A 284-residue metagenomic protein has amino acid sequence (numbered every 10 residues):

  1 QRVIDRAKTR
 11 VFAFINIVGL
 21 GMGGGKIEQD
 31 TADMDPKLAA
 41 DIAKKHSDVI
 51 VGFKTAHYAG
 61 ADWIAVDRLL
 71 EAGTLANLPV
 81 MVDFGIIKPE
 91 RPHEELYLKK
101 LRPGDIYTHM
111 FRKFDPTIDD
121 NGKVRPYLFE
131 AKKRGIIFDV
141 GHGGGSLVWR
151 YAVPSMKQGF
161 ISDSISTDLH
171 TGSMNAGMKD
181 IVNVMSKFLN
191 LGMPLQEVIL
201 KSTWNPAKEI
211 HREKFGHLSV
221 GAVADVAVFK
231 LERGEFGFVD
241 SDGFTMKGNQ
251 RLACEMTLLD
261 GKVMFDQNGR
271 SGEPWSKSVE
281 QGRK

Functional and structural regions predicted by a protein language model:
Q1-H57: Divalent-metal coordination cores built from histidine and acidic residues
V3-A7, I42, H46, A56 (+10 more regions): Change "in soluble alpha/beta enzymes" to "in soluble alpha/beta proteins
I4, A43-S47, G73, L98-L101 (+4 more regions): Solvent-exposed alpha-helices and their adjacent loops that cap or buttress functional pockets in soluble metabolic
I17-L20, G144, N205-P206: Acidic, glycine-rich active-site loops and adjacent beta-strand->loop/helix elements that engage anionic groups
G25-D33, G122-R125, K179-D180: Short, surface-exposed amphipathic charged segments that create phosphate/polyanion-binding patches used for binding
G52-N175: Active-site core of metal-dependent hydrolases
Y151-R233: His/Asp/Glu-enriched, well-ordered alpha-helical/loop segment that forms or immediately abuts the divalent-metal
V223-E280: C-terminal cap of metal-dependent C-N hydrolases
